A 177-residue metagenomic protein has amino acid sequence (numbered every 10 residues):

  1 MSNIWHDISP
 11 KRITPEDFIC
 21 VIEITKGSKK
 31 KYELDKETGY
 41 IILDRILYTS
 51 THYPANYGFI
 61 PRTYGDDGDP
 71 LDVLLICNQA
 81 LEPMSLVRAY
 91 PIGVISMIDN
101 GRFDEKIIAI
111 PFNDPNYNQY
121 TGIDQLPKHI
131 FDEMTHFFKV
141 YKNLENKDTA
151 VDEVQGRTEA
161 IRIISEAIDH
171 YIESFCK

Functional and structural regions predicted by a protein language model:
M1-K177: Hydrophobic N-terminal alpha-helices or hydrophobic patches in metabolic proteins across all domains of life
